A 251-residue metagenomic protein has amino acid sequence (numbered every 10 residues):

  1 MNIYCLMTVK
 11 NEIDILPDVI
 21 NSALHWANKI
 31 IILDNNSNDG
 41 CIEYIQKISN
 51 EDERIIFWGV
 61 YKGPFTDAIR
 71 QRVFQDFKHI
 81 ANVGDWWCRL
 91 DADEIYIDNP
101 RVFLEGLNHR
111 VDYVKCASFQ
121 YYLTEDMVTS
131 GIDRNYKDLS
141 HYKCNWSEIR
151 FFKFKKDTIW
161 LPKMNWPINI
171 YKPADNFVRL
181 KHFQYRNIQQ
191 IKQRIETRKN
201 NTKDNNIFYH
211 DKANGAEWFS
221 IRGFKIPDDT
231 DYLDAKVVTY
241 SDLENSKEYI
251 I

Functional and structural regions predicted by a protein language model:
N2-I3, A27, G84, V111: Local beta-strand N-terminus motif with an aromatic residue
N2-M7, A23, K29-L33: Hydrophobic targeting segments
N11-W26: Short, well-formed alpha-helical segments that are part of the catalytic scaffolds of diverse glycosyltransferases
P17, D39-I48, N99: Acidic helix N-cap motif at the loop->helix transition within catalytic regions of sugar-transfer enzymes
N28, D93: Receiver (REC) domain switch/active-site residues of two-component response regulators
D34-I45, K62-F65, D91-A92: A conserved acidic beta->alpha catalytic loop
Q46, N50-R72: Conserved donor nucleotide-binding strand/loop of the catalytic core
D67-Q75, D85-W87, Y96-I251: Catalytic-site signature of metal-activated, phosphate-bearing donor transferases, centered on the GT-A/GT-A-like
